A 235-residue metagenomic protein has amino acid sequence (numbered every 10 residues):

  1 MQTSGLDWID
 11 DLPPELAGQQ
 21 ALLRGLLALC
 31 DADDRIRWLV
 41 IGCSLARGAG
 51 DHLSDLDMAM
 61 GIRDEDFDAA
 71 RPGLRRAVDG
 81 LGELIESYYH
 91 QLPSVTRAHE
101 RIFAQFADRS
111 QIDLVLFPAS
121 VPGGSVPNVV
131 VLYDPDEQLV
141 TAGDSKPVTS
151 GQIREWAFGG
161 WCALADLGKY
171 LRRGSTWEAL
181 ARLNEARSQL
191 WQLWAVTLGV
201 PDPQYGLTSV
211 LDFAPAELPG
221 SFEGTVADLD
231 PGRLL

Functional and structural regions predicted by a protein language model:
Q2, G143-L235: Conserved nucleotidyltransferase catalytic core and NTase-mimicking acidic/glycine-rich helix/loop elements in nucleic
L6-D34, L45-R47, M60-L114: Metal-dependent nucleotidyltransferase catalytic core
W38-I41: Hydrophobic/anchoring residues in structured secondary elements
R47-L53: Short glycine-biased active-site loop of nucleotidyltransferases that positions the nucleotide triphosphate and helps
A107-P135: Hydrophobic alpha-helical segments and helix pairs
G124-E155: A short, charged helix-loop
